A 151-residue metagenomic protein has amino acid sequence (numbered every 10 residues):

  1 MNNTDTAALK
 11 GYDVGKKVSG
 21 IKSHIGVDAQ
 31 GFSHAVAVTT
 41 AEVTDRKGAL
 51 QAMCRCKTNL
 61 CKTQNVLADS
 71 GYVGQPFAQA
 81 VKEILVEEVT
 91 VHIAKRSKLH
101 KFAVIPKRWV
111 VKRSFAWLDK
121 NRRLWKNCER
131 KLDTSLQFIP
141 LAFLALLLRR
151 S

Functional and structural regions predicted by a protein language model:
M1-E87, H92, R96, A142-F143: Polybasic low-complexity intrinsically disordered regions
V86, K101-S151: Basic, amphipathic alpha-helical segments enriched in Lys/Arg and hydrophobic/aromatic residues
